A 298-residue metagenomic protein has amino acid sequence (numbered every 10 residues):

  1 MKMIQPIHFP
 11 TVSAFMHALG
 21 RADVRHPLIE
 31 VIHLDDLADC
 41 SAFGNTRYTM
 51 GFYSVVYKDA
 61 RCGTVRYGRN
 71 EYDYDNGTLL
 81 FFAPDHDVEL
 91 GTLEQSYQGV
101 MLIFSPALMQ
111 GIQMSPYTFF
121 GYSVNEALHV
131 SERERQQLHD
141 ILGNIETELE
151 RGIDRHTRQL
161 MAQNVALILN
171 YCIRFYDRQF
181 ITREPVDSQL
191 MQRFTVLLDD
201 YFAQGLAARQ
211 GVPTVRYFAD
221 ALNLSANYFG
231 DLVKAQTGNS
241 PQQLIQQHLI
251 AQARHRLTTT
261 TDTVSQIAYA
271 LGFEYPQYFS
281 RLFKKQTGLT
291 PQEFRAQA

Functional and structural regions predicted by a protein language model:
M1-R66, N70-Y72: Generic protein-terminus/edge-of-domain signal
R69-F81: Short acidic-glycine-tyrosine-enriched beta hairpin
G77, F229, Y278-F279, F283: Short hydrophobic/aromatic patch on the recognition helix
G91-I153: A hydrophobic/aromatic-rich effector-binding and dimerization subdomain of bacterial HTH-type transcriptional regulators
D140-D199: An amphipathic alpha-helical interaction segment
E184-L222, Q243-D262: A short, Lys/Arg-enriched amphipathic alpha-helix from helix-turn-helix/homeodomain DNA-binding modules
A235-E274, A296-A298: Terminal helix-turn-helix DNA-binding modules in bacterial transcription factors
S280-A298: …primarily DNA-binding HTH/wHTH and HhH modules…
